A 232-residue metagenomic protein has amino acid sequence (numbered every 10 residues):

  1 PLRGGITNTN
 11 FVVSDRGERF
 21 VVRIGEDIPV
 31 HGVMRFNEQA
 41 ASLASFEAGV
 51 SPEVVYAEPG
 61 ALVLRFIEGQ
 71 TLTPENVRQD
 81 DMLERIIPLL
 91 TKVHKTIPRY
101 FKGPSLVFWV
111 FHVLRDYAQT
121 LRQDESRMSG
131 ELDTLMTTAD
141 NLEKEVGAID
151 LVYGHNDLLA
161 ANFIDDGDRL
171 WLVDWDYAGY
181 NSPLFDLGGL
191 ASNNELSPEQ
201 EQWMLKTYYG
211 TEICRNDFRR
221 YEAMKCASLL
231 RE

Functional and structural regions predicted by a protein language model:
L2-E131, A148: ATP-binding pocket architecture of kinase catalytic cores
R3-V22, D140-F185: Active-site acidic catalytic loop and adjacent metal/ATP-binding pocket of ATP-dependent phosphoryl transfer enzymes
D27, G69, L170, A178-Y180 (+1 more regions): Activation segment
E38-A40, W171, G188-L190: Glycine-rich, phosphate-binding/catalytic loops in enzymes
T71-P74, N181, L187-L190: Nucleotide-sugar-dependent glycosyltransferase catalytic core
E84, D116-D124, G130, Y208-E232: Helix-rich C-terminal or lid/interface subdomains of diverse kinases
V110-V113, L135, P183-L184, L229: N-terminal alpha-helical segment
L184-I213, C226-E232: Active-site activation/catalytic loop segments of kinase-like enzymes and analogous catalytic loops in related
